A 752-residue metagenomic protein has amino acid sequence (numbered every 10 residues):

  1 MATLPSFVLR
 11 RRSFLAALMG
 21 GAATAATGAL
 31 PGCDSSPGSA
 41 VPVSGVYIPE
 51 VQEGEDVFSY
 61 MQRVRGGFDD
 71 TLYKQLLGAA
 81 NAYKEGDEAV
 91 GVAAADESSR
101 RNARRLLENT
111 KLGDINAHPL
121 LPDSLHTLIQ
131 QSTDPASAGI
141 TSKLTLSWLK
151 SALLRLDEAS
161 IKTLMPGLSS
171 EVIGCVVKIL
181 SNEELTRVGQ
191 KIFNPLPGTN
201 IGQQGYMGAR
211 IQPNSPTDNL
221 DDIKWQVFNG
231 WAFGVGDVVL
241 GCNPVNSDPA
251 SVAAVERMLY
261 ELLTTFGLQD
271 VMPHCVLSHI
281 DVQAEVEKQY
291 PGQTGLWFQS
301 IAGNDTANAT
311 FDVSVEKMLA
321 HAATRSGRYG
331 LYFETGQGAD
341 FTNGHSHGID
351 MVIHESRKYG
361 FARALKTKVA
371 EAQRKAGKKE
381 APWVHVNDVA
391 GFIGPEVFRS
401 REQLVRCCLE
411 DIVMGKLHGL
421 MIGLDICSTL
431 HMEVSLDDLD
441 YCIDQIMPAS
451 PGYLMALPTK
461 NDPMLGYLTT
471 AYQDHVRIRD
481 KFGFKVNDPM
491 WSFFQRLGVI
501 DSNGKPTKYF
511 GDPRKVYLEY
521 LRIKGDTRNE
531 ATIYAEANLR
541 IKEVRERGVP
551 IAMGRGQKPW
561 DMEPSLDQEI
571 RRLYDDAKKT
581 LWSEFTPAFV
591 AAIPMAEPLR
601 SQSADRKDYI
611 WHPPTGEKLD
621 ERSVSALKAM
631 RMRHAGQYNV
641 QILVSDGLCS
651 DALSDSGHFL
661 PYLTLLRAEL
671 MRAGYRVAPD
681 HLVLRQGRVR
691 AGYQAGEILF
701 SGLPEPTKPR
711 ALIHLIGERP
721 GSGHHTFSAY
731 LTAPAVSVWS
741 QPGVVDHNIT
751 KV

Functional and structural regions predicted by a protein language model:
M1-L9, G20-T24: N-terminal secretory signal peptides
V41-Q190, D526-I541: Long, compositionally biased, glycine/small-hydrophobic-enriched stretches that function as flexible linkers, tethers
L185-V188, Y206-A209, R555-H634: N-terminal low-complexity, intrinsically disordered segments
F193-S215, G336-G344, L424: N-terminal small/glycine-rich loop or linker at the start of catalytic domains across soluble metabolic enzymes
G208-D222, T429-S435: Active-site mouth loops of central-metabolism enzymes
A253-C275, L409-H418: Alpha-helix-loop-beta-strand connector modules within alpha/beta enzyme cores
E287-K288, G292-I443, A449, M455-L457: Catalytic alpha/beta core domains of metabolic enzymes, predominantly
N343, A678-V752: A structural signal for small-residue-enriched, beta-sheet-centric alpha/beta enzyme cores and oligomeric scaffold folds
